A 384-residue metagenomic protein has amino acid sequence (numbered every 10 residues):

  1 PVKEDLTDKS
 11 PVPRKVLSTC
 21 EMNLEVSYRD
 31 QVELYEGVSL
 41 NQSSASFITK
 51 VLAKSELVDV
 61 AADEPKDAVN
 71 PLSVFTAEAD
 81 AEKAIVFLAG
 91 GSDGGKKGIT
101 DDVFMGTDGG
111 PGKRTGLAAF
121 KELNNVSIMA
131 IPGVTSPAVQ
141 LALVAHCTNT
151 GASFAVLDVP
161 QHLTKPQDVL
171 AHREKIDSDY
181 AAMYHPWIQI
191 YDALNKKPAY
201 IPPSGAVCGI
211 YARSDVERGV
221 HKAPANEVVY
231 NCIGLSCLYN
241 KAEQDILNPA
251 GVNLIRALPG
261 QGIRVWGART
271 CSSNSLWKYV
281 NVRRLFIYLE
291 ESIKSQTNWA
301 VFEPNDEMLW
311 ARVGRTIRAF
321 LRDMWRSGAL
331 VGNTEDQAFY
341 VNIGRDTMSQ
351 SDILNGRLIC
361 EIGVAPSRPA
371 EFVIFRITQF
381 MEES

Functional and structural regions predicted by a protein language model:
P1-L34, D80, L88, D93 (+1 more regions): Structured, hydrophobic secondary-structure cores that serve as assembly/anchoring elements
D30-L72, V373-I377: Short amphipathic beta-strand/extended segments with alternating polar/hydrophobic composition
L40-S43, T49-A53, N70, I99-T100 (+2 more regions): Alpha-helix capping and helix-coil boundary motifs
D63-K113: Long, low-complexity, polar/charged, intrinsically disordered or flexibly structured peripheral segments
